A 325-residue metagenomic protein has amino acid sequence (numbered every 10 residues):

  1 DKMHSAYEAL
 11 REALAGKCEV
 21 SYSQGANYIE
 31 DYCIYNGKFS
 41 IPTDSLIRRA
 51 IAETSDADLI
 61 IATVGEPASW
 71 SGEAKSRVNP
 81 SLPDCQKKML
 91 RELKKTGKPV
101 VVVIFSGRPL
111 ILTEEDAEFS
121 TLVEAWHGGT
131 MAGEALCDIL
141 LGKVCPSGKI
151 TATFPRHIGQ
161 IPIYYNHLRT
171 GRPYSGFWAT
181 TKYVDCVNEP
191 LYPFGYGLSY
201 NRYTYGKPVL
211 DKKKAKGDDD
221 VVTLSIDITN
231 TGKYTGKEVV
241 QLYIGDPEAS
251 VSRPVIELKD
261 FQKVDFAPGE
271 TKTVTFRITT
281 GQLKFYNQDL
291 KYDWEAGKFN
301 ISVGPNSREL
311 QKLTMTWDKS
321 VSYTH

Functional and structural regions predicted by a protein language model:
D1-Y7, R11-G16, S21-S23, D31-K38 (+5 more regions): Secreted, periplasmic, or luminal enzymes acting at the cell surface/secretory milieu
G25, G245-S250, N306: Change "in extracellular beta-sheet-rich domains … of secreted and cell-surface proteins" to "in beta-sheet-rich domains
A57: An anion/phosphate-binding loop that grips the pyrophosphate of nucleotide cofactors and donors
E66-P83: Glycine/threonine-rich flexible loop motifs
S250-F285: Intrinsically disordered, low-complexity Pro/Gly/Ser/Thr-rich segments with frequent PxxP/GP/PP motifs and embedded
T280-S320: Terminal connector regions
T324-H325: Conserved small/polar residues in nucleotide/adenosyl-binding loops
